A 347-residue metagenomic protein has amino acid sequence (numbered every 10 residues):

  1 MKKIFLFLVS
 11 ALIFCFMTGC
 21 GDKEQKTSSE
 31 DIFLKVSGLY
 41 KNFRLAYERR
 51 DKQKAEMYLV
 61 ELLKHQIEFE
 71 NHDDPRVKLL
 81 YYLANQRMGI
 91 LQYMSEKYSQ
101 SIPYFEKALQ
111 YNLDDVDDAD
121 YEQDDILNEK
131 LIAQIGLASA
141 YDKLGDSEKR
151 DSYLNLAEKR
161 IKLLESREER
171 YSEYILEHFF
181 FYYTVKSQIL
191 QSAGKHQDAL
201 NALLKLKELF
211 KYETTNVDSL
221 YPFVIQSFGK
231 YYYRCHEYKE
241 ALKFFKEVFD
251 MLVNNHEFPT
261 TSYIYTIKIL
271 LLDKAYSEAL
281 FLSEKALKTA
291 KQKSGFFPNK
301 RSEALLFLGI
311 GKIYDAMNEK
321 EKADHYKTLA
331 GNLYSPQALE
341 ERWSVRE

Functional and structural regions predicted by a protein language model:
M17-L83: N-terminal leader/linker segments that initiate helical-solenoid repeat arrays
S28, H65-L79, Q110-L127, I161-L176 (+3 more regions): Flexible helix-coil transition and linker loops at the boundaries of alpha-helical arrays
K41, L80, R87, E129 (+8 more regions): "A position-specific structural signal for the A-helix of alpha-solenoid helical repeats
K52-Q53, Y98, S147, L154 (+4 more regions): TPR-repeat structural position
